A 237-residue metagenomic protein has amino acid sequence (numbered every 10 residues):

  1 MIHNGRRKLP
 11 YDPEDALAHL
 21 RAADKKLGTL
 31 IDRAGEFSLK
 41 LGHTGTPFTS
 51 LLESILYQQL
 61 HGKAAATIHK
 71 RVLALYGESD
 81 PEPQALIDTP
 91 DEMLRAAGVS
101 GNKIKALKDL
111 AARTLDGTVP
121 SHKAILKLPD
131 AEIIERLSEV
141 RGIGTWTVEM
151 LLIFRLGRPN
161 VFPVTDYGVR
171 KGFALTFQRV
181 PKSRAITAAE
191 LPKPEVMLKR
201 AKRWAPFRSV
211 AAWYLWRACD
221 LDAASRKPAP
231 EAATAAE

Functional and structural regions predicted by a protein language model:
M1-P47, R203, D220-E237: Intrinsically disordered, low-complexity, charged terminal extensions of DNA damage-control enzymes
H3, R21, K25, T29 (+7 more regions): N-proximal short alpha-helices
P13-E14, D24-L27, A65, D166 (+2 more regions): Alpha-helix initiation and N-capping motif
E14, T46-S50, A85-D88, M197: Alpha-helical scaffolds flanking conserved acidic
L17, R21-D24, I31, L52 (+4 more regions): A generic alpha-helix structural signal
K25-Y57, G62-G77: A positional/architectural concept
L73-D88, E92-E237: Catalytic cores of DNA base-excision repair glycosylases
